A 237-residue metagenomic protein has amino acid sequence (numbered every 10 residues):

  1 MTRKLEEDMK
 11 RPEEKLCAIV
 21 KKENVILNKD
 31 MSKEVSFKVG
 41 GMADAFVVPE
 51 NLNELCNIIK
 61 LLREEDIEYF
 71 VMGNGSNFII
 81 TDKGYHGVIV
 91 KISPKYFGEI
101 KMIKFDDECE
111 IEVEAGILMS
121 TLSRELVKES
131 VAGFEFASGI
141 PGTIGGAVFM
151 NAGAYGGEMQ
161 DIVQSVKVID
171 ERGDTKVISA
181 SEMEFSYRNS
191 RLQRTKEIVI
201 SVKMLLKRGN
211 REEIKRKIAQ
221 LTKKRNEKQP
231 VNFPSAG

Functional and structural regions predicted by a protein language model:
M1-E7: N-terminal amphipathic/basic-hydrophobic helices that include classical n-h-c signal peptides and signal-anchor
D8-I144: Anion-binding (especially nucleotide phosphate/pyrophosphate-binding) glycine-rich loop and adjoining beta-alpha core
E13, L55-I59, S123, V163 (+2 more regions): A generic alpha-helix structural signal
K21, K33, A43, N74 (+6 more regions): A generic structural signal for well-ordered coil/turn residues at beta-strand boundaries that shape enzyme active-site
I26-L27, S36, F78, I169-E171 (+1 more regions): Phosphate/pyrophosphate- and phosphate-bearing ligand-binding catalytic cores of soluble enzymes
G41, V47-L52, I79-G98, F149-S179 (+1 more regions): Structural signature of FAD isoalloxazine-binding scaffolds in flavoprotein oxidoreductases
N77-F78, S123-L126, F134-S138, N151-E158 (+3 more regions): A generic local secondary-structure boundary/capping motif
M119, S123, A137, P141 (+4 more regions): Hydrophobic, well-ordered secondary-structure segments
